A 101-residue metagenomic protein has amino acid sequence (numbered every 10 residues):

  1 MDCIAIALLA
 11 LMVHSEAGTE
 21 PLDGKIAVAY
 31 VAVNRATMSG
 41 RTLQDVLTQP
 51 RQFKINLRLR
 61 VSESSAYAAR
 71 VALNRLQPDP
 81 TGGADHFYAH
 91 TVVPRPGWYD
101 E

Functional and structural regions predicted by a protein language model:
C3, A7-E101: Bacterial extracytoplasmic/cell-wall-associated proteins, especially those involved in peptidoglycan
